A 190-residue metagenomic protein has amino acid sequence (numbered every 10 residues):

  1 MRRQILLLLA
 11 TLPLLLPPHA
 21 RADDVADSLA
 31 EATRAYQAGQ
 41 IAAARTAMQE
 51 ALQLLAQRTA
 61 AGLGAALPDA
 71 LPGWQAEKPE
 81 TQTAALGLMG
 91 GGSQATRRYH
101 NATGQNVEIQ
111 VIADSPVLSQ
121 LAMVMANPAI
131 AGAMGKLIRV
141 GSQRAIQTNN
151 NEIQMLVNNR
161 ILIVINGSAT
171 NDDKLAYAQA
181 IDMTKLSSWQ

Functional and structural regions predicted by a protein language model:
M1-Q4: Positively charged n-region of N-terminal signal peptides that target proteins for export
L6-L8, T59, L63, A178: Short, functionally important structural connectors and interaction interfaces within domains
L7-L16: Bacterial N-terminal signal peptides
A10, P72, T184-K185: Short, solvent-exposed linear motifs at loop/edge-of-secondary-structure regions
R21-T83, G90: Charge-rich, low-complexity N-terminal segments
D24-Q37, A42, A47-Q49, A133-Q190: A short, solvent-exposed beta-edge/loop patch
A61-T148: Short, solvent-exposed recognition patches
